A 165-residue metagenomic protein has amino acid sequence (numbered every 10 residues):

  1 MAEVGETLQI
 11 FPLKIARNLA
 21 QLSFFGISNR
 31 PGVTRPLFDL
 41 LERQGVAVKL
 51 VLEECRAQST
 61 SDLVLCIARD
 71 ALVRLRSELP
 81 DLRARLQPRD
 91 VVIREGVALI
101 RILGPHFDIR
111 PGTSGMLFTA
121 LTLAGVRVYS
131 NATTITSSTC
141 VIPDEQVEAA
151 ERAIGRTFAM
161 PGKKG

Functional and structural regions predicted by a protein language model:
M1-G165: A conserved regulatory-domain signal marking ACT and ACT-like small-molecule sensing domains and adjacent regulatory
